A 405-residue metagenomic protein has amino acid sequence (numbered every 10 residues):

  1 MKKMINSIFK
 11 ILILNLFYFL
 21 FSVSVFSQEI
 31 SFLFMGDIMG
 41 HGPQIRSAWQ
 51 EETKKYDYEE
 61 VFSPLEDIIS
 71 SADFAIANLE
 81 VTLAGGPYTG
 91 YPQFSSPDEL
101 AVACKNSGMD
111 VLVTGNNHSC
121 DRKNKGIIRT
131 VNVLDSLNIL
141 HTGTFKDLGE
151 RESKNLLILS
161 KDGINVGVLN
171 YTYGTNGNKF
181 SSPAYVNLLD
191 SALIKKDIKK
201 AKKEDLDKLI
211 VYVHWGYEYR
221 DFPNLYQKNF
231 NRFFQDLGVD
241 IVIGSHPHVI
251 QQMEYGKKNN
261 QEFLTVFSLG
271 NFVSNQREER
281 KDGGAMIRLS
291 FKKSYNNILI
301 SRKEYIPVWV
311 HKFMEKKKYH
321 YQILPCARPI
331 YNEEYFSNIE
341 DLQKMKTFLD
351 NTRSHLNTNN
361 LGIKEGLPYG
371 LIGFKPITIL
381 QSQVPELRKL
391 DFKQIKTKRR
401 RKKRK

Functional and structural regions predicted by a protein language model:
M1-F9: N-terminal secretory signal peptides that target proteins for export/translocation
N6, V23-I30: Extreme N-terminus of proteins, especially the signal/transit-peptide cleavage junction and the first residues
N6-S7, L14, R400-K402: Short amphipathic alpha-helical "recognition" segments used for binding
I11-S24: Bacterial N-terminal signal peptides
S27-K405: Acidic, metal/ion-coordinating pockets
